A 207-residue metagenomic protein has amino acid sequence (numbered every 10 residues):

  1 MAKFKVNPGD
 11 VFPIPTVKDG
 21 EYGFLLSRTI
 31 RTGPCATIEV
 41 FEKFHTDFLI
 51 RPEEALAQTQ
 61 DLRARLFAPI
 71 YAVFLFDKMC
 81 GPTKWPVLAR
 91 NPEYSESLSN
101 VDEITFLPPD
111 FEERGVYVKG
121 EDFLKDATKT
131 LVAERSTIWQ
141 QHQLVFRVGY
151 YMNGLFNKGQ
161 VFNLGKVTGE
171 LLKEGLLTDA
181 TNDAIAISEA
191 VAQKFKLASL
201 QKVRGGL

Functional and structural regions predicted by a protein language model:
M1-L62: Short N-terminal edge-element motif at the start of the domain
K3, G9, S27, C35-F41 (+11 more regions): Intrinsically disordered, low-complexity regions
F4, F12, F24, F41-F44 (+10 more regions): Phenylalanine-focused residue identity feature
A36, L66, C80, E112 (+2 more regions): Alpha-helical structural elements
L49-P52, L56, M79, E93 (+3 more regions): Amphipathic alpha-helical interaction segments
R51-E54, Q58-Y71, C80, Q140 (+3 more regions): Non-membrane alpha-helical secondary structure
Q58-K129: Long, low-complexity intrinsically disordered regions
K119-L207: Glycine-rich, aromatic-bearing surface loops/beta-hairpins
